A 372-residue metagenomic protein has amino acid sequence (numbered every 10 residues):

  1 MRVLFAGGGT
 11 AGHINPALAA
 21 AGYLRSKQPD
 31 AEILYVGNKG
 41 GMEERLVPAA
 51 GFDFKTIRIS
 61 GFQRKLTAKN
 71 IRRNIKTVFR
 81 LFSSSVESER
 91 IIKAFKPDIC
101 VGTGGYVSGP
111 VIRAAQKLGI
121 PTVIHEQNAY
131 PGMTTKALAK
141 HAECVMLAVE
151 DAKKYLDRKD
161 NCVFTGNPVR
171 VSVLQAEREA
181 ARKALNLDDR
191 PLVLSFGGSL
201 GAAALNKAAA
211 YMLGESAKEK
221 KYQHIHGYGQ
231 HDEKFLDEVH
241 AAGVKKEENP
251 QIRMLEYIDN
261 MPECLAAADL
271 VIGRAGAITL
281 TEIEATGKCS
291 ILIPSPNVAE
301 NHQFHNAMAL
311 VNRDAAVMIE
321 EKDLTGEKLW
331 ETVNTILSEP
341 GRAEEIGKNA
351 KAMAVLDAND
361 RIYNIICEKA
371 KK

Functional and structural regions predicted by a protein language model:
V3-T10, D30-F79, S83, Q230 (+1 more regions): Conserved nucleotide-sugar phosphate-binding/catalytic loop shared by glycosyltransferases and other
L34, M42, D53, Q116-E179: Active-site-proximal region of nucleotide-activated glycan assembly enzymes, centered on histidine/acidic-rich loops
L46, R178-V271, F304-M308, N312 (+1 more regions): Donor-nucleotide binding loops and adjacent catalytic segments primarily of GT-B fold Leloir glycosyltransferases
E87-C100, V107-V123, K136, K140: Glycosyltransferases and closely related glycan-assembly transferases that use nucleotide-activated donors
P97-I99, A266-T281, K288-C289: Acidic donor-binding loop of glycosyltransferase active sites
G273, C289-E300: Short hydrophobic beta-strand element within catalytic cores of glycosyltransferases and related nucleotide-activated
R342-L356: A short, well-ordered alpha-helix in the C-terminal region of glycosyltransferases
L356-K372: C-terminal alpha-helical cap of glycosyltransferases
